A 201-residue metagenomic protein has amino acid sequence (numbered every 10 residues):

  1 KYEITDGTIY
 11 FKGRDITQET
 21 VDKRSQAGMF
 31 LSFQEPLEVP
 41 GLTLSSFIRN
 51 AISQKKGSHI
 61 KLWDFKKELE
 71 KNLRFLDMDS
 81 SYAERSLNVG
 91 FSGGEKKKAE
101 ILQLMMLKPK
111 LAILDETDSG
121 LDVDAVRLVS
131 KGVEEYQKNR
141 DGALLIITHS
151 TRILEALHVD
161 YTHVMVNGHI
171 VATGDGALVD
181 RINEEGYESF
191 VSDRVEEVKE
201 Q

Functional and structural regions predicted by a protein language model:
T8, S25-Q34, L145: ABC nucleotide-binding domain signature
T8-R24, N88: ABC ATPase NBD Q-loop/coupling interface
L37-K110: ABC-family P-loop ATPase nucleotide-binding domains
K110-E116: Walker B motif beta-strand of ABC-family P-loop ATPases
E116-T117, D124: Walker B catalytic motif
V126-R140: Helical segment within the ABC ATPase nucleotide-binding domain
D141-H149: Conserved H-loop
Y161, M165, H169-S192: Conserved beta-strand-loop-alpha-helix hinge in the C-terminal portion of ABC ATPase nucleotide-binding domains
